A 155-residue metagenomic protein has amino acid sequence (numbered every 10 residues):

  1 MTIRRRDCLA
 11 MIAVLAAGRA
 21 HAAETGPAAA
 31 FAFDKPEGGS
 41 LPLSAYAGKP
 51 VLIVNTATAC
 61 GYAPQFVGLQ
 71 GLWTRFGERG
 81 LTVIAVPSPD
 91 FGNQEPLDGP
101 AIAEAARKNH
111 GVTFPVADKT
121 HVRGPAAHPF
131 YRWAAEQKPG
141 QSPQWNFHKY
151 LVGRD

Functional and structural regions predicted by a protein language model:
R4-L9: N-terminal export leaders
H21-S44, H128-P129: N-terminal "domain-start" segment that seeds a small globular fold
P42-S44, T74-R75, P139-P143: Surface-exposed acidic, glycine-flexible loop patches that form ligand/cofactor-binding and adhesion interfaces
A45-G61, V83-V86: Short active-site neighborhood of thiol/selenol oxidoreductases, capturing the structured segment around
Y62-A127: Structural microenvironment flanking redox-active thiols in thiol-disulfide oxidoreductases
A105-R107, G111-D155: Thiol/selenol-based redox catalytic cores and closely related redox-interacting motifs
